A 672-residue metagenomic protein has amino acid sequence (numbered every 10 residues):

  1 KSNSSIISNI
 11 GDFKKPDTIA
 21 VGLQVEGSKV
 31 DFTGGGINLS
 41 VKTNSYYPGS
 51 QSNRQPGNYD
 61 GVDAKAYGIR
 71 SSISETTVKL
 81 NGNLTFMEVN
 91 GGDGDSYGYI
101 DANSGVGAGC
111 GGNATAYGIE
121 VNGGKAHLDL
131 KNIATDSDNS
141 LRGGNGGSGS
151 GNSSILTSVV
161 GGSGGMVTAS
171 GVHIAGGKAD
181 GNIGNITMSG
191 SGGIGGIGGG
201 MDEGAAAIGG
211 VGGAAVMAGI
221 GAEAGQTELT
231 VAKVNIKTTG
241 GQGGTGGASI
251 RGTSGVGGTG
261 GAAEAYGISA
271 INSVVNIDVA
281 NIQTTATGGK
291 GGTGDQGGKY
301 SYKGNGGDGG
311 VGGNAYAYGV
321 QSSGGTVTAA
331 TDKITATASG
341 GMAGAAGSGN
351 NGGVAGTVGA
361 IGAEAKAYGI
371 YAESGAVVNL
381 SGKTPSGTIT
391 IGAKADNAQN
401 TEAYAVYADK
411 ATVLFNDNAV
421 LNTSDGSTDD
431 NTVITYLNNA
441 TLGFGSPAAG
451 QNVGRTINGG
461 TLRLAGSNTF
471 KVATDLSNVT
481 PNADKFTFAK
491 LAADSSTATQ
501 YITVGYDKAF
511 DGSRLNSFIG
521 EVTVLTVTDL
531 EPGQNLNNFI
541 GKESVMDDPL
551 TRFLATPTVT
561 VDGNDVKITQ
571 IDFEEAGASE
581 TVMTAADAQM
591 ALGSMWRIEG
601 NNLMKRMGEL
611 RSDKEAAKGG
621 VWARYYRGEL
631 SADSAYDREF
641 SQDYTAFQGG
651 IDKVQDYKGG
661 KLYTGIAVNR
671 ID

Functional and structural regions predicted by a protein language model:
K1, N9-I10, V30-G36, I73-L84 (+12 more regions): All-beta strand scaffolds that present successive hydrophobic residues in beta-strands
S2-A20, I37-G68, T85-A116, T135-T168 (+9 more regions): Glycine-centered low-complexity coil/loop motifs and glycine-rich tracts, especially the flexible linkers
S45-Y46, D93, L476-A483, S634-A635: Flexible, membrane-facing loop/turn or short amphipathic-helix motifs that contact lipid bilayers or gate lipid-binding
L380, S513-R514, E521, G533-N535 (+2 more regions): Cleavable N-terminal export/targeting peptides
Y407-T528: Extracellular beta-strand/loop-rich repeat segments of large surface/secreted proteins
N538-A578: Low-complexity acidic/polar repeat-biased segments
A576-D672: Outer membrane beta-barrel translocator domains of Type V secretion systems
